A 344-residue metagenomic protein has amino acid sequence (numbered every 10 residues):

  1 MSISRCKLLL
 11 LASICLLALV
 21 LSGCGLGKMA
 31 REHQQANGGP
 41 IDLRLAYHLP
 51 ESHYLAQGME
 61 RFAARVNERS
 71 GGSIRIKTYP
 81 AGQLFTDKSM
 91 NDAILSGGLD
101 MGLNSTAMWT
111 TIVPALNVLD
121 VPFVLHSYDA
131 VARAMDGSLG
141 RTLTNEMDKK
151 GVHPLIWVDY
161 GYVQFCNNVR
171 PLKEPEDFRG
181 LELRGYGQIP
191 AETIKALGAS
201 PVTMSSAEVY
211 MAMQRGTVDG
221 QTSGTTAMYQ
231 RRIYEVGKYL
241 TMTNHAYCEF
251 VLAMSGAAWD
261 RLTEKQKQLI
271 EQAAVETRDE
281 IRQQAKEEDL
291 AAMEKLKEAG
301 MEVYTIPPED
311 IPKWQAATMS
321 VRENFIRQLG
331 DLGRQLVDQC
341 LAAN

Functional and structural regions predicted by a protein language model:
S2-A12: Bacterial N-terminal signal peptides that target proteins for export
L11-A12, L139, E288: Generic detector of short alpha-helix boundary/capping microenvironments and adjacent low-complexity segments
L11-S22: Bacterial N-terminal signal peptides
C24-D129, M147-N344: N-terminal secretory/targeting leader peptides
A130-T144: A gly/proline- and charged-residue-enriched helix-loop-helix capping module
